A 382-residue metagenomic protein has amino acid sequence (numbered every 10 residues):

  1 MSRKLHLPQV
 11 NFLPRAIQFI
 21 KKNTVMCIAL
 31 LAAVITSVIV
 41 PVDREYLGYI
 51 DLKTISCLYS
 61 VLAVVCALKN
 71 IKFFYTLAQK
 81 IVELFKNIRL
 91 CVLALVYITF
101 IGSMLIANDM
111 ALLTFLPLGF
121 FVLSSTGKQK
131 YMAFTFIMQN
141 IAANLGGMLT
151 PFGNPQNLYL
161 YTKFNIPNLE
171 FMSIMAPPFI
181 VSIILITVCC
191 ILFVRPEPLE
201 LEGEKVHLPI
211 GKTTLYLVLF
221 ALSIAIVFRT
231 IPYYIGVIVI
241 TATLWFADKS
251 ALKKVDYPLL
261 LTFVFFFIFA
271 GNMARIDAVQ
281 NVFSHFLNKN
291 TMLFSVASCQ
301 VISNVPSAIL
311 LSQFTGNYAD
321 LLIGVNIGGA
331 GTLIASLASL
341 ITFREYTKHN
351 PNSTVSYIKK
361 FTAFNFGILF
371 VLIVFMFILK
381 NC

Functional and structural regions predicted by a protein language model:
H6, L13-P14, Q18-I39, D51-A63 (+3 more regions): Hydrophobic mid-bilayer segments of alpha-helices in multi-pass membrane transport proteins, especially secondary
R15, Q79, L192-L217, K249-K253: Flexible interhelical linker loops that connect adjacent transmembrane helices in multi-pass membrane transporters
Y49, I71, Y75-K80, L219-G316: Transmembrane helical segments that form the transport core of multi-pass membrane transport proteins
L52-T54, E83-V96, S125-T135, I210-L215 (+2 more regions): Membrane-interfacial loop-to-helix junctions in multi-pass transporters
Y97, I101-L145, I309-I323, F377-N381: Hydrophobic transmembrane alpha-helices that form the pore/transport pathway of multi-pass ion and small-solute
M110-V122, I137, T150-F164, P306-L322 (+1 more regions): Re-entrant/interfacial helical elements at transmembrane boundaries that shape and gate the permeation pathway
G127-R195, E200-E202, R344-L372: Membrane-core helix-loop-helix motifs of multi-pass transport proteins
M172-I183, L293-C382: C-terminal transmembrane helix pair
